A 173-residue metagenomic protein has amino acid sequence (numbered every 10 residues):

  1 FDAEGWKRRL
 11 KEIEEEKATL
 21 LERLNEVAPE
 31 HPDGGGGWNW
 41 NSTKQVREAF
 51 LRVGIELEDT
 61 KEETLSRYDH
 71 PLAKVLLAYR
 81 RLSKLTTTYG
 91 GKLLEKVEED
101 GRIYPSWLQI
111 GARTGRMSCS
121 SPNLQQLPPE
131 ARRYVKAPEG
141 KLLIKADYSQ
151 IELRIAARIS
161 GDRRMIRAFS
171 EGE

Functional and structural regions predicted by a protein language model:
F1-E130, K136-L142, S149-E152, D162: Conserved "right-hand" nucleotidyltransferase catalytic core of DNA-directed polymerases
E152-E173: Metal-dependent catalytic core segments for phosphate chemistry
